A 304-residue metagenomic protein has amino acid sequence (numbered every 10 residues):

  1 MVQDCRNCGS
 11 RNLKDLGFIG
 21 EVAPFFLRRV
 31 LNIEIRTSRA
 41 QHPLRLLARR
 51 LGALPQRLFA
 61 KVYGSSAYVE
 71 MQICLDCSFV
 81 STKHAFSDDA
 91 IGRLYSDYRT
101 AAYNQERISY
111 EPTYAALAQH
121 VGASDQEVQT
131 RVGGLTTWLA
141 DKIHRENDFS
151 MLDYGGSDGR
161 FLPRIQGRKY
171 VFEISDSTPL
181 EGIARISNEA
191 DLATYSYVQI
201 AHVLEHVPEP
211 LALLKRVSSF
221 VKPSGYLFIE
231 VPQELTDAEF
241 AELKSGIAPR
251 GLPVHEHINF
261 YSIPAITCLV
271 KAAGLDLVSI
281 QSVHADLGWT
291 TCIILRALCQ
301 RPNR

Functional and structural regions predicted by a protein language model:
M1-A201, P210-L214, F228, S245-G251 (+2 more regions): Conserved N-terminal segment of class I S-adenosyl-L-methionine
P55, P232-N259, P264-L269: Short, glycine-/aromatic-enriched active-site segment of Class I SAM-dependent methyltransferases
H202, H206, H257: Histidine-centered divalent metal-coordination motifs
V207-P208, V221-P223: Helix-to-beta-strand junctions that scaffold the AdoMet/dcAdoMet cofactor pocket in Class I SAM-dependent enzymes
V217: Class I S-adenosylmethionine-dependent transferase superfamily signal
S224-Q233: Conserved beta-strand signature within the Rossmann-like core of class I S-adenosyl-L-methionine
L269-L275: A structural motif corresponding to the C-terminal end of an alpha-helix and its immediate exit/capping segment
